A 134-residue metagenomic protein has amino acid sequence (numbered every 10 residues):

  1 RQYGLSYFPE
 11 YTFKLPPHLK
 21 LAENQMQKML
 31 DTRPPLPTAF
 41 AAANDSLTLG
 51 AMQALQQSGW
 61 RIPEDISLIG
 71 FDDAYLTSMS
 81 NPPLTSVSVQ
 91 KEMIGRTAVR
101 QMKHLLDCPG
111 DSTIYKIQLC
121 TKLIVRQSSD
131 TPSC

Functional and structural regions predicted by a protein language model:
R1-C134: Bacterial carbohydrate/catabolite-sensing allosteric modules
